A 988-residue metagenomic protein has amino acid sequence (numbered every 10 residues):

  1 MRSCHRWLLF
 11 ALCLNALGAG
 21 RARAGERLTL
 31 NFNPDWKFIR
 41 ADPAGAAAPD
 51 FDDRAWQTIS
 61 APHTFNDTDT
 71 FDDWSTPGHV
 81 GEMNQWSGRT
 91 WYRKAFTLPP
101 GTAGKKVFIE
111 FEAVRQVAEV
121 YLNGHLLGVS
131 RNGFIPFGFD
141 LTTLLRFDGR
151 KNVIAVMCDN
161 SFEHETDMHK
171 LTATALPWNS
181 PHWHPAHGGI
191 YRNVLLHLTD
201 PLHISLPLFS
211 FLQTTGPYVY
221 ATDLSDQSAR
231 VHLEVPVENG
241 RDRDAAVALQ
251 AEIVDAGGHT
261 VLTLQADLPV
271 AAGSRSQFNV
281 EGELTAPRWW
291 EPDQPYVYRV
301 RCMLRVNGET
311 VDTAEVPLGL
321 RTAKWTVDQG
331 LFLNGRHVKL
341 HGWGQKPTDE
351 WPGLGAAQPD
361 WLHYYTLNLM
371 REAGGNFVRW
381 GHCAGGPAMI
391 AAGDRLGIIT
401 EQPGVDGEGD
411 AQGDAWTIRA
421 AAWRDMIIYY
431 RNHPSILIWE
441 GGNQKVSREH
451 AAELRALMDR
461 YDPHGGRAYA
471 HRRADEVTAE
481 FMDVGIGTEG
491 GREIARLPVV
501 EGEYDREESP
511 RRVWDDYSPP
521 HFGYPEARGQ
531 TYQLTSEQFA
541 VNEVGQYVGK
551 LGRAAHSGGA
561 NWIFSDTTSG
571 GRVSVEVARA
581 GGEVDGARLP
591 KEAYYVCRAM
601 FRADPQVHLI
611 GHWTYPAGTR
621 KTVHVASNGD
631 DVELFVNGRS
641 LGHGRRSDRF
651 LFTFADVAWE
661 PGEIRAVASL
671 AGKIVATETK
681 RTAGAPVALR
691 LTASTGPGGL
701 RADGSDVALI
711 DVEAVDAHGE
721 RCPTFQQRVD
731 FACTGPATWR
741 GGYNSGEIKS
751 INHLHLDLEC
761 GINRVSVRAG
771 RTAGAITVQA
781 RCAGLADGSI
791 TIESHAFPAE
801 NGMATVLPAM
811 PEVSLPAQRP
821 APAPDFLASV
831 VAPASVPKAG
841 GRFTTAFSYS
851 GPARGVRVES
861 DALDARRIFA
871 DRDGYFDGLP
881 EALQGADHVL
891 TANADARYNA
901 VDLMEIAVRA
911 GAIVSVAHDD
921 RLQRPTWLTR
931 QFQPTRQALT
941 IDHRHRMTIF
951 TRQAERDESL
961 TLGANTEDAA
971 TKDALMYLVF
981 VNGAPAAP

Functional and structural regions predicted by a protein language model:
E26-P43, A55-P99, E110-E112, D159-R243 (+7 more regions): Non-catalytic, glycine-rich low-complexity segments
L30, D42, S87-Q213, G240 (+4 more regions): Accessory beta-strand-rich segments of carbohydrate-active enzymes
P49-D52, A245-Q250, P292-R299, R620 (+5 more regions): Short flexible loop/turn segments that cap and initiate beta-strands
N66-L98, T102-F111, R115-N123, G128-R131 (+5 more regions): Active-site-adjacent substrate/metal-binding segments within catalytic domains of carbohydrate-active enzymes
R146-K151, E234-T326, F654-G662, L670 (+3 more regions): Extended acidic/polar, glycine-enriched regions that form or flank non-catalytic beta-rich accessory modules
L233-V237, M303, V623-A626, V667 (+3 more regions): Beta-strand-rich structural segments
G308, W361-M370, N376-L589, A593 (+4 more regions): Substrate-binding/catalytic cleft of secreted carbohydrate-active enzymes, primarily glycoside hydrolases
R602-T622, R681-L709, E713-C722, D787-S829: Short S/T/G/P-enriched beta-strand
